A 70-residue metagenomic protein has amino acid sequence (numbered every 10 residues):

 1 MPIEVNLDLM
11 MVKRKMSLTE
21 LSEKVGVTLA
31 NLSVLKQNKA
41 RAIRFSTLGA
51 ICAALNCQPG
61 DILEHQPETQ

Functional and structural regions predicted by a protein language model:
M1-M16: A short, Lys/Arg-rich alpha-helix, primarily the initiator
D8, T19, G49: Residues within the helices of the helix-turn-helix
M11, S22, C52: The alpha-helix within a helix-turn-helix
M16-V34: Short alpha-helical DNA-recognition segment
N31-V34, T47, D61: Residue-level recognition of specific faces of alpha-helices
V34, R41, A53, L63-Q70: Short, charged recognition helix plus adjacent turn of helix-turn-helix-like nucleic-acid-binding domains
K39-A50: Short, basic-rich loop-to-helix N-cap that marks the start of a DNA-contacting helix
